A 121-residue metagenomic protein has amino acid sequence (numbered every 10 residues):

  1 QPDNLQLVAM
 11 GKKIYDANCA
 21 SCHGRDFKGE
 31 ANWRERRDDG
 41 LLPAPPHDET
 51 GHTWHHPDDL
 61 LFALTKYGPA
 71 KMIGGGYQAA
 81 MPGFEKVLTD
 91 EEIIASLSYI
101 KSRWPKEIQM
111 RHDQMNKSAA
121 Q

Functional and structural regions predicted by a protein language model:
Q1-I14, M110-M115, A119-A120: Electrostatic cytochrome c docking/interface patches
N4-E30, E35-R37, F62: Sequence/structural segment immediately N-terminal to covalent heme-attachment motifs in c-type and related
N4-L7, P57, T89, P105: General structural signal for secondary-structure boundaries
I14, G74-Y77, K106: Short sequence/structural segments immediately N-terminal
E30-A31, G74, Q109-D113: Short, hydrophobic secondary-structure boundary micro-motifs
R36-K101: Extracytoplasmic electron-transfer domains, predominantly the class I c-type cytochrome c fold
D90-Q121: A charged, solvent-exposed segment within the mature domains of Sec-exported extracytoplasmic proteins
